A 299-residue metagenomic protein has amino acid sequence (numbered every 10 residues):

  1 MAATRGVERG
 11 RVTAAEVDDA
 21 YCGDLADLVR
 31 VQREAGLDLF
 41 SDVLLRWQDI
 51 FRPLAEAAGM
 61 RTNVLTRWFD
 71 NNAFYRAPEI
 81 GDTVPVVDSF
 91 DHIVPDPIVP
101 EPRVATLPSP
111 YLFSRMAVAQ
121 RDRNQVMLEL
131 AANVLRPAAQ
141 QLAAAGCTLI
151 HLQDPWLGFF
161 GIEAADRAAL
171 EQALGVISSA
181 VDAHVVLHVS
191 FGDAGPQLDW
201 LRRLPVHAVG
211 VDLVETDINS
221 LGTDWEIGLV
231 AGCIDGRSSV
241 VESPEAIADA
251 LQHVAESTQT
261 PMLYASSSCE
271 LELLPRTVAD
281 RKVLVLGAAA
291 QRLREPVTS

Functional and structural regions predicted by a protein language model:
M1-S299: Domain-level signal for soluble alpha/beta catalytic cores
